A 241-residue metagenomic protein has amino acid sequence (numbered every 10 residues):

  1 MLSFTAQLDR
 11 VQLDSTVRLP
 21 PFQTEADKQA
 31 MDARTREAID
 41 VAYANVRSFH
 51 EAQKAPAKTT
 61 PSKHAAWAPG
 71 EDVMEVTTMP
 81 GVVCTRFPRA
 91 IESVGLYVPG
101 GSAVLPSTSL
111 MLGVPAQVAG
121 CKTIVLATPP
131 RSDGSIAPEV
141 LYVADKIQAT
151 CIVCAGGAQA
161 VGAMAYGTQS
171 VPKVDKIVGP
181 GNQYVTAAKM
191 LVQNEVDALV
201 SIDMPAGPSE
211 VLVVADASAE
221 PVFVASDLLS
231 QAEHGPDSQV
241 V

Functional and structural regions predicted by a protein language model:
M1, K28-V46, F87, S102 (+11 more regions): Generic structural signal for well-ordered, non-membrane alpha-helical segments in soluble metabolic enzymes
M1-R89: N-terminal Rossmann-like NAD(P)+-binding subdomain of aldehyde/semialdehyde dehydrogenases
V11, V17-P20, M74, V82 (+9 more regions): Flexible, active-site-adjacent loop/turn segments at secondary-structure boundaries
A44-R47, E51, L110, V114 (+3 more regions): A broadly conserved amphipathic alpha-helix scaffold signal in soluble, globular proteins
S48, A137-K146, A165: N-terminal small/polar loop signature for handling phosphorylated ligands or for N-terminal nucleophile
S48-A55, L96, V118, K146 (+2 more regions): Alpha-helix capping at helix-to-loop junctions
W67-Y142: Conserved small-residue-rich beta-alpha loop and adjacent elements that most often cradle the phosphate/pyrophosphate
K146-V240: Conserved NAD(P)+-binding/catalytic subdomain of aldehyde/semialdehyde dehydrogenases
